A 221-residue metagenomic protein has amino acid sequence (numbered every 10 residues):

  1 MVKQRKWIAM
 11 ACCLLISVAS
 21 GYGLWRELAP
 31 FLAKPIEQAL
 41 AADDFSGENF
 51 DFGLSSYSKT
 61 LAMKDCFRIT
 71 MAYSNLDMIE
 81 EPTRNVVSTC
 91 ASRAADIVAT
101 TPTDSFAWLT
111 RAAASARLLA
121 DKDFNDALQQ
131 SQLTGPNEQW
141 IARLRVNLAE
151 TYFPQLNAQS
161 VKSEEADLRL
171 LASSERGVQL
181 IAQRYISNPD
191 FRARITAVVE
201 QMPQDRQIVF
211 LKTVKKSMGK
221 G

Functional and structural regions predicted by a protein language model:
R5-E27: Hydrophobic membrane-insertion alpha-helices, especially the h-region of bacterial N-terminal signal peptides
S17, D43-F50, N85-I97, K122-Q132 (+2 more regions): Alpha-helical repeat scaffolds
E27-F45: Alpha-helical transmembrane signal-anchor/signal-peptide segments
P30, F50-M78, T101-A114, Q139-T151 (+2 more regions): Amphipathic alpha-helical repeat scaffolds of TPR domains
L76-D123: Structured, soluble extracytoplasmic/luminal domains of envelope-associated proteins
R117, R145, E150, Q159-A166: Extracytoplasmic
Q132-Q139: Non-transmembrane functional regions of envelope-associated proteins
A166-G221: Terminal, low-structured helical/coil segments at or just beyond the last alpha-helical repeat
